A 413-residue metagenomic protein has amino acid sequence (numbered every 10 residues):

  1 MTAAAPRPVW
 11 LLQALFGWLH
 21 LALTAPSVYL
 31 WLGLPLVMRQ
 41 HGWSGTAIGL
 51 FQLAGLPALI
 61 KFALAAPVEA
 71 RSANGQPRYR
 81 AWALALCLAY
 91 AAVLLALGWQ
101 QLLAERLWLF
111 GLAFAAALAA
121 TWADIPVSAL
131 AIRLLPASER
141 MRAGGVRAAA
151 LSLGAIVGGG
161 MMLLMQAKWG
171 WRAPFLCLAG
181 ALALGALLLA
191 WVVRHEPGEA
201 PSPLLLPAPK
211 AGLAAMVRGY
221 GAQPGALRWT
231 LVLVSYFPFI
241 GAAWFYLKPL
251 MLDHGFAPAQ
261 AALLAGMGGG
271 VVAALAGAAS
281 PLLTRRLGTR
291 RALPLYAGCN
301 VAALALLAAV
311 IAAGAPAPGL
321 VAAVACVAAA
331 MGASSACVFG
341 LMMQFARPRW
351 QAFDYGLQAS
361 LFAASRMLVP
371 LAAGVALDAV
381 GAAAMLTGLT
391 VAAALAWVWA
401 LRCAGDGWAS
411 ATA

Functional and structural regions predicted by a protein language model:
T2-V9, E196-W229: Juxtamembrane intracellular "pre-TM" segments in multi-pass secondary transporters
A3-A58, R228-V232, P238-M251: Helix-loop boundary and gating motifs at the non-cytosolic
G45-T46, A137-V146, P258-A259, P348-Q358: Loop-to-transmembrane helix entry/capping segments in MFS-fold secondary transporters and related SLC/MFSD carriers
I60-P77, L275-R290, L377-D378: Helix-to-loop junctions at the C-terminal end of transmembrane segments in multipass secondary transporters
L84-L103, C299-A315: C-terminal ends and interior cores of transmembrane alpha-helices in multi-pass membrane transporters/permeases
T121-L135, A333-R347: Intracellular juxtamembrane helix-capping segments at the cytosolic ends of symmetry-related transmembrane helices
R291-V338: C-terminal transmembrane helical hairpin of 12-TM major facilitator-type secondary transporters
R349-D378: A late C-terminal transmembrane helix in Major Facilitator Superfamily
